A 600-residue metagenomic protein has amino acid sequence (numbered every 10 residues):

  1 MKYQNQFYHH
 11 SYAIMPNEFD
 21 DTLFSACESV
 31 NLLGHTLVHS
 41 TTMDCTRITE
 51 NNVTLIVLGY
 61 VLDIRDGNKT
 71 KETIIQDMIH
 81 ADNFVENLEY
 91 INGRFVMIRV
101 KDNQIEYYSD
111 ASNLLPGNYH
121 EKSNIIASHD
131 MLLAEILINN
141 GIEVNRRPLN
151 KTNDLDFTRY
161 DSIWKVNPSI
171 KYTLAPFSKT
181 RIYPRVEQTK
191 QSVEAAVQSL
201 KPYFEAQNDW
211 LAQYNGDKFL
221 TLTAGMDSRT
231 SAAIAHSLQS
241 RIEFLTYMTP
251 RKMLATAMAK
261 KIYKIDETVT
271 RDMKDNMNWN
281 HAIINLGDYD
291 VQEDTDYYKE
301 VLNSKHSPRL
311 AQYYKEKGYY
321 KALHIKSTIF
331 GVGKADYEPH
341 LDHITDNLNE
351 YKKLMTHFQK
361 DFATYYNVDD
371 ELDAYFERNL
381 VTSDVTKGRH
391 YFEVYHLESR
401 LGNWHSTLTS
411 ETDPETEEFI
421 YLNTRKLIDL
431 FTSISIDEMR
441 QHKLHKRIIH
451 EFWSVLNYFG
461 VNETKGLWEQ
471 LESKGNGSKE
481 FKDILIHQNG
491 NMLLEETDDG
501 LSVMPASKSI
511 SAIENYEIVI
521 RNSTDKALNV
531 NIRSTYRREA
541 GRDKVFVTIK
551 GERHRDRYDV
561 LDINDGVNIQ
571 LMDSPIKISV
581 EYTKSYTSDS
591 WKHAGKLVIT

Functional and structural regions predicted by a protein language model:
M1-L222, T230-H281, L501, E514-E517 (+4 more regions): Cysteine-centered catalytic environments shared across enzyme families
N103, E187-D384, T409-F452, L456 (+4 more regions): ATP-dependent adenylate-handling active sites, centered on carboxylate activation for C-N bond formation
L133-E135, G141-I142, R147-P148, N153 (+1 more regions): Charge-dense polyanion-binding interfaces
D370-A374, N489, R553: Membrane topogenic helices and adjacent juxtamembrane segments
Y395-T407: Core structural elements
N476-A527, R533-A540, T587-T600: Glycan-recognition and processing domains
